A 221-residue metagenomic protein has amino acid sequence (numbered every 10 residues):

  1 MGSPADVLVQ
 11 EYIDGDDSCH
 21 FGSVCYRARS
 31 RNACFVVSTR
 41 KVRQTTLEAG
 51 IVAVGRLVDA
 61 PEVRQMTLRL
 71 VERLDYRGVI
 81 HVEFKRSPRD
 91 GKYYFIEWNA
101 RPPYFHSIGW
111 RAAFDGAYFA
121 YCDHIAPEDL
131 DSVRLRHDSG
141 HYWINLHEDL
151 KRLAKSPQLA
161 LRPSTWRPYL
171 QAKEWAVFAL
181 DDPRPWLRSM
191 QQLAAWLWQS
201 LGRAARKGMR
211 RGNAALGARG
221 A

Functional and structural regions predicted by a protein language model:
M1-T46, V58-Q65, R86, K92-Y94: Phosphate-binding site of ATP-dependent enzymes
A5, R77-G78, E128-D131: Short, structured loop/turn "capping" segments at alpha-beta junctions
V42-V54, N99-F114: Glycine-rich phosphate/pyrophosphate-binding beta-alpha loops
L47-G50, V58-F84: Oxyanion-binding "anion nests"
E72-S107: Conserved metal-phosphate-binding beta-hairpin within the catalytic cores of diverse ATP-dependent phosphoryl-transfer
A112-F119, H124: Glycine-enriched catalytic-core subsegment of oxygenase/oxidase enzymes
C122-A221: Peripheral (often C-terminal) accessory segments that flank ATP-dependent C-N-forming ligase machineries
